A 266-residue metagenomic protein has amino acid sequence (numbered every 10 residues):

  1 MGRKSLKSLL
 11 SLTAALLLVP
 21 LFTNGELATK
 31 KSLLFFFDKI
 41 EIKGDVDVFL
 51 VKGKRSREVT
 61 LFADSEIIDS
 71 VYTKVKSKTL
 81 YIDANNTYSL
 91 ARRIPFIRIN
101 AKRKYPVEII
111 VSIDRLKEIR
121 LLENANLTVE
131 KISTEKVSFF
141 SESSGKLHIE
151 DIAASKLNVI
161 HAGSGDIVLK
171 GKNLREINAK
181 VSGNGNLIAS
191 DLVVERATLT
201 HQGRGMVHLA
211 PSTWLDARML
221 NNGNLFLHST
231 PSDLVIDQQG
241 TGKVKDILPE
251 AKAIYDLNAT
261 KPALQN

Functional and structural regions predicted by a protein language model:
M1-T29: Bacterial Sec-dependent N-terminal signal peptides
S8, S56, I99-K102, T198 (+1 more regions): A near-ubiquitous, low-amplitude feature marking generic local secondary-structure context
S11, F22, E41, L50 (+6 more regions): Generic detector of intrinsically disordered, low-complexity, polar/charged segments
L21-L122, N126-F140, I152-I160, K170 (+2 more regions): Acidic (Asp/Glu) and glycine-rich low-complexity loops/linkers that are typically intrinsically disordered
F37, D45, L116, N124 (+12 more regions): Surface-exposed or flexible loop/turn and strand-edge residues in extracellular/cell-surface modules
I167-N266: Short, surface-exposed interaction patches in beta-rich subdomains that mediate adhesion/assembly near membranes
